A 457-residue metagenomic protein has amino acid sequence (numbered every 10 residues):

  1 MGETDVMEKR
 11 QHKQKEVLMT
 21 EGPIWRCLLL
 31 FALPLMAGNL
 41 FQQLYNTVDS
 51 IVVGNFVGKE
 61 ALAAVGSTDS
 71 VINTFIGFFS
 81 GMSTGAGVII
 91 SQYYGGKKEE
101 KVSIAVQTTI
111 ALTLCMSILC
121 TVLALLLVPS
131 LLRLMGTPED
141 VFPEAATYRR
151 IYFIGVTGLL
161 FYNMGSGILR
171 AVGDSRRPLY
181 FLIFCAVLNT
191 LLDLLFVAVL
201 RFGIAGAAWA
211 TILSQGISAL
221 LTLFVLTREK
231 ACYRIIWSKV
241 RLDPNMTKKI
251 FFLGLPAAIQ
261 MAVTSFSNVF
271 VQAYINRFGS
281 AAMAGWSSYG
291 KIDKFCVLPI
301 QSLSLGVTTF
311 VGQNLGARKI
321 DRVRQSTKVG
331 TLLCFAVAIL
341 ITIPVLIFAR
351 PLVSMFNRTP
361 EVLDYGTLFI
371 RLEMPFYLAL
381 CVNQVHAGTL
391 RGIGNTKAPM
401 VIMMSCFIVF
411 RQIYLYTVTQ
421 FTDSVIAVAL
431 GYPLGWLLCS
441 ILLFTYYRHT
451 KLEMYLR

Functional and structural regions predicted by a protein language model:
M1-A32, I90-T157, V199-L255, V311-F376 (+1 more regions): Short alpha-helical transmembrane segments in multi-pass integral membrane proteins
E21, W25-L44, V48, V71-F78 (+8 more regions): Residue-level signal for short hydrophobic patches within transmembrane helices of multi-pass membrane transporters
L30-D49, I151, Y162, C185 (+4 more regions): Transmembrane helical elements of multi-pass membrane transporters/channels
L35, N39, I51, V88 (+15 more regions): Transmembrane alpha-helix boundary and packing residues in multipass membrane permease domains and related
L40, L44-A63, L132-E139, L195-F202 (+5 more regions): Helix-terminus/linker motif at the lipid-water interface of multi-pass membrane proteins
K59-S70, R149, A208, S280-F295 (+2 more regions): Small-residue hotspots at the loop-to-helix junctions and early N-terminal turns of transmembrane alpha-helices
L62-V122, L159-P178, Q272, G285-A349 (+1 more regions): Small-residue-rich hydrophobic transmembrane alpha-helices
S83, Y152-R170, P178-A186, A207-T222 (+4 more regions): Short runs within selected transmembrane alpha-helices of multi-pass transporters and secretion channels
